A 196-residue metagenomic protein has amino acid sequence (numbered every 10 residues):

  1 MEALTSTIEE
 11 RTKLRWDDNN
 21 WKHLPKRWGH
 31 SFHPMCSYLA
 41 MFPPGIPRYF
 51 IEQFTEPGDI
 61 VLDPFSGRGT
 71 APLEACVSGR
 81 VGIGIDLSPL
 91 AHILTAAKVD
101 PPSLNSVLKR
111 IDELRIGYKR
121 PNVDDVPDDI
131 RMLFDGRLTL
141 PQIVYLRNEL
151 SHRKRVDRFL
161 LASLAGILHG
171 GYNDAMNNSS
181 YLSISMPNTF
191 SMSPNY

Functional and structural regions predicted by a protein language model:
A3-P57, V77-S78, I83-Y196: Nucleic-acid modification enzymes, centered on SAM-dependent nucleic-acid methyltransferases
G58-G67: Conserved class I S-adenosyl-L-methionine
G69-L73: Glycine-rich SAM-binding Motif I of class I
